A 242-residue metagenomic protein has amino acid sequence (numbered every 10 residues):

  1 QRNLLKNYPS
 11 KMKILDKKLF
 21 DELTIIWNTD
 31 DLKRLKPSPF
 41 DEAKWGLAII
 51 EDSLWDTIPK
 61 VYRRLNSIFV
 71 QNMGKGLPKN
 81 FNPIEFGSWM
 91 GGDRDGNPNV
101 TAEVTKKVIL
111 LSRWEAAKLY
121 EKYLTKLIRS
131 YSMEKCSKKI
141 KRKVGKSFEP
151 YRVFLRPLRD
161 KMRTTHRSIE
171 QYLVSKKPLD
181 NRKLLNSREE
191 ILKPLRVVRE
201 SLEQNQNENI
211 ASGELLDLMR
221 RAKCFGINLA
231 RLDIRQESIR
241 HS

Functional and structural regions predicted by a protein language model:
Q1-D30, R129-S242: Extended, charge-enriched "interface" segments that sit outside catalytic cores
F20-G46: Polybasic, low-complexity association/targeting segments
P37-E85, E208: Extended, Lys/Arg-enriched charged tracts that mediate electrostatic binding to polyanionic substrates
A48, D52-W55, P59, K118 (+3 more regions): Generic structural signal for well-ordered, non-transmembrane alpha-helical segments in soluble/cytosolic regions
I58, M90-G91, G226: Extended, charged helical/alpha-beta scaffold domains that provide interaction surfaces
R63, D95-A102, V108-L110, A230-D233 (+1 more regions): Short helix/loop capping segments that flank catalytic or ligand/cofactor-binding pockets
I84-N99: Active-site and channel-lining beta-strand-loop segments that bind or position nucleotide-derived/phosphorylated
V100-K126: Extended active-site and interfacial segments that coordinate phosphate-rich ligands in large catalytic machineries
